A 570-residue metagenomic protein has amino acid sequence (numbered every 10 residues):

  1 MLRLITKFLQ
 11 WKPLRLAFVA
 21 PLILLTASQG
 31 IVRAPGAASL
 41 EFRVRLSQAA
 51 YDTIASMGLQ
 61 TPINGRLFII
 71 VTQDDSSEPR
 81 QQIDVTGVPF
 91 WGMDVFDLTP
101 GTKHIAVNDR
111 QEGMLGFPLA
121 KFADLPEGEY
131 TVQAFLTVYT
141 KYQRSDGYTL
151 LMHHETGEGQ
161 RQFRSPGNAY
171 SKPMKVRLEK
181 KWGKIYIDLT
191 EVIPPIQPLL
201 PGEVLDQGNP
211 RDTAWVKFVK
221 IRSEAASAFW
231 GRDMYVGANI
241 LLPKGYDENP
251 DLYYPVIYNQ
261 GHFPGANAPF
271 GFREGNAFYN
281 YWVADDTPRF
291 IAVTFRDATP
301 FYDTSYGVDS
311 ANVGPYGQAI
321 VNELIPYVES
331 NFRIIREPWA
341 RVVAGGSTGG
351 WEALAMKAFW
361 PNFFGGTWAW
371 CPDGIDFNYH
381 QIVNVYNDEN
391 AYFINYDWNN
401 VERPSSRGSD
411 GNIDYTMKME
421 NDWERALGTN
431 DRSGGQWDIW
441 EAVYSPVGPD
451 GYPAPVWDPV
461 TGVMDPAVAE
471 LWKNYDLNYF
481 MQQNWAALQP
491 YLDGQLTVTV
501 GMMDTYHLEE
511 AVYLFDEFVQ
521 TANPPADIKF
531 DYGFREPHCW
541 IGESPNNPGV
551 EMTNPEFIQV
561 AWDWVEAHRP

Functional and structural regions predicted by a protein language model:
M1-W11: N-terminal secretory signal peptides that target proteins for export/translocation
A17-T26: Bacterial N-terminal signal peptides
L25-S39: Bacterial Sec-dependent signal peptides at the C-terminal "C-region" and cleavage site
L40-Q48: A short, amphipathic beta-strand motif
A49, A55-M57, V71-P570: Non-catalytic cap/lid and distal C-terminal segments of serine-dependent acyl enzymes
A50-Y51, P62-N64: Non-globular sequence segments
R66-I70: Beta-strand signatures of extracellular beta-sandwich domains
